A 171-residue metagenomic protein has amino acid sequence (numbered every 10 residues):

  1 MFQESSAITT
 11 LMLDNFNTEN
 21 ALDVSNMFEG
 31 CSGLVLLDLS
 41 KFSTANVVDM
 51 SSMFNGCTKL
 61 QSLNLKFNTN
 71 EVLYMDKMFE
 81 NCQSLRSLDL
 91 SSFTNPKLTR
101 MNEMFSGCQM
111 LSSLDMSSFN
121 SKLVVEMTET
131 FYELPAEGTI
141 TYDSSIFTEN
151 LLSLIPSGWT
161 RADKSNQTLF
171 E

Functional and structural regions predicted by a protein language model:
F2, L13, F28, L39 (+3 more regions): Extended hydrophobic/Leu-rich segments
S6-L22, S32-V48, T58-L73, Q83-T99 (+3 more regions): Structural signature of tandem-repeat unit edges
S25-N26, S51-S52, D76-K77, N102-E103 (+1 more regions): Register-specific detector for alpha-helical tandem repeat solenoids, activating on a conserved position within each
E149-E171: C-terminal capping region of solenoid repeat domains
